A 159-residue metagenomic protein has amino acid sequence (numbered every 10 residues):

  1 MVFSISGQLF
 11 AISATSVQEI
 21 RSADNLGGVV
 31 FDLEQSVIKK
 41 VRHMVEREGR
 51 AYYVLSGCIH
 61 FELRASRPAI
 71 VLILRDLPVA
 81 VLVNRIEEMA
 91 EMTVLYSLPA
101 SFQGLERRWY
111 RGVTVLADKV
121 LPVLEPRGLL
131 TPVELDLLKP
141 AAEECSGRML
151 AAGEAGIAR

Functional and structural regions predicted by a protein language model:
M1-R159: An acidic, low-aromatic, low-complexity terminal/linker signal
